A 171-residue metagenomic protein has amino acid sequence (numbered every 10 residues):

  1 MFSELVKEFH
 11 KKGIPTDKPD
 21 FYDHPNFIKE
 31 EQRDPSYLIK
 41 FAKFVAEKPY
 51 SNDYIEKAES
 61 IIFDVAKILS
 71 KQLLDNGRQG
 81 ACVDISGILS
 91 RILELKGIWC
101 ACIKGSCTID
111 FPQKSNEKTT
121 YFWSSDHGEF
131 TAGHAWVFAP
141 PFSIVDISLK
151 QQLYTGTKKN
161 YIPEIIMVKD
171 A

Functional and structural regions predicted by a protein language model:
M1-A171: A structural boundary/capping signal
